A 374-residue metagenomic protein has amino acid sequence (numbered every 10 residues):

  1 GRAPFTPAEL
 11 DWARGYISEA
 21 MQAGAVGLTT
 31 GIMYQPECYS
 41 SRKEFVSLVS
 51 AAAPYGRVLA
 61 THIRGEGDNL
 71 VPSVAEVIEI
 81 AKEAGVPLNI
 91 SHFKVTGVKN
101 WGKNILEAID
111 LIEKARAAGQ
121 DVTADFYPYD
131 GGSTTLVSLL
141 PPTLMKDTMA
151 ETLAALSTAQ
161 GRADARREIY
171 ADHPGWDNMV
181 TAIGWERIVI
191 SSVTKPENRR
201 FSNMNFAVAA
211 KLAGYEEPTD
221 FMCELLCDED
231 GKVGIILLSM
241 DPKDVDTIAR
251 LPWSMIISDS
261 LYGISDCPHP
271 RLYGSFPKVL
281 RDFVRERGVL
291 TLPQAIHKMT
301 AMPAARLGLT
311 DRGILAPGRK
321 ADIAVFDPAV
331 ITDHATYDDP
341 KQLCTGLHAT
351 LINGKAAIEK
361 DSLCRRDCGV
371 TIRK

Functional and structural regions predicted by a protein language model:
G1-E9, A13-Y34, F45, V49 (+3 more regions): Active-site neighborhoods of metal-dependent hydrolases
W12-E19, Q294-K298, M302: A non-catalytic, amphipathic alpha-helix used as a structural packing/dimerization or gating element in enzyme scaffolds
G24, H62, D125, G214 (+6 more regions): Divalent metal-coordination and catalytic microenvironments
E37-S40, G65-V71, V98-W101: Acidic-and-aromatic substrate-binding clefts and catalytic sites of carbohydrate-active enzymes
V46-R57, T61: Alpha-helix-loop-beta-strand connector modules within alpha/beta enzyme cores
T158, D246-W253, S258-L261, S275 (+1 more regions): C-terminal cap of metal-dependent C-N hydrolases
P218-L226, L292-T300, L315: Short, well-structured alpha-helical segments that form the helix of a local strand-helix-strand
K232-V245, T291-I296, A304-K341: Acidic, glycine-enriched loop/beta-strand segments at the rims of small-molecule binding/catalytic pockets
